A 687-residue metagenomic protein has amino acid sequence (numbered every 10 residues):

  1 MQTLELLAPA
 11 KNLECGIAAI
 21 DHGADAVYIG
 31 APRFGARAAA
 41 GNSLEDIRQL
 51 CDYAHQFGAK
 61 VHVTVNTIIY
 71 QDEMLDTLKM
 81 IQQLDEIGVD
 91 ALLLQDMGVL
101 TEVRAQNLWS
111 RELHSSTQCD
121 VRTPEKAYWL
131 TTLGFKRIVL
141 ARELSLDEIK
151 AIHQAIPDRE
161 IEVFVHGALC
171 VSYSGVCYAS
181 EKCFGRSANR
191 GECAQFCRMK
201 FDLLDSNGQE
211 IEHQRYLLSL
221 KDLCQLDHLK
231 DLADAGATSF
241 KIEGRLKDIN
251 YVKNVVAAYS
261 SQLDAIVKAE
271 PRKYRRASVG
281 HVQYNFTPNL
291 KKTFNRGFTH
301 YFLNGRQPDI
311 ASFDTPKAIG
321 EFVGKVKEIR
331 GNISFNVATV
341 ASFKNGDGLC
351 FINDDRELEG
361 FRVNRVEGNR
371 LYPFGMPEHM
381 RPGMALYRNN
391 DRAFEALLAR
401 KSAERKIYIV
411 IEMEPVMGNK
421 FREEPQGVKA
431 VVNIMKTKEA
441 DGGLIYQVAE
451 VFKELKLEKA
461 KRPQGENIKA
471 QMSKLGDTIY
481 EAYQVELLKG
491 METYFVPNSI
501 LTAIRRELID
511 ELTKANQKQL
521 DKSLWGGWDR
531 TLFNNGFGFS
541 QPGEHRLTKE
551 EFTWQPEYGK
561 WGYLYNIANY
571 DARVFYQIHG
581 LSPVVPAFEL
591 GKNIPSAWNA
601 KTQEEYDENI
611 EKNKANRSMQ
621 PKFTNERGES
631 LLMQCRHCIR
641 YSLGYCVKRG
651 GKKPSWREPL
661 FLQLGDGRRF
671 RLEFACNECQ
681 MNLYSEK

Functional and structural regions predicted by a protein language model:
M1-H22, A26-A36, D46, L50-C51 (+5 more regions): Surface-exposed amphipathic alpha-helical tracts and adjacent flexible/coil segments at the periphery of soluble enzymes
A39-S43: An active-site metal/cofactor-coordinating segment within enzyme catalytic domains
L78-Y128: Well-ordered mid-protein domain cores that form the structural environment of catalytic cofactors
